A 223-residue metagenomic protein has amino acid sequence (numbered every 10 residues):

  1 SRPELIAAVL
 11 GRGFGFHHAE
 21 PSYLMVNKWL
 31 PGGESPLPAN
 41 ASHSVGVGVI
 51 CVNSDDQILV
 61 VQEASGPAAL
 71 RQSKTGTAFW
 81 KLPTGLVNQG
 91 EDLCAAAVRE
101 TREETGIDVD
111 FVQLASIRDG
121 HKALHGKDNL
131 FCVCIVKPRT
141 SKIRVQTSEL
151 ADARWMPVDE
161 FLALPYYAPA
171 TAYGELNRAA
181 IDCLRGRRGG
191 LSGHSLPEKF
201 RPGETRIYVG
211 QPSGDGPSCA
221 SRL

Functional and structural regions predicted by a protein language model:
S1-E4, A64, V87: Conserved beta-strand-loop-alpha-helix junction that forms the acyl-donor binding cleft
S1-H17, C219-R222: Alpha-helical and coiled-coil interaction segments, frequently adjacent to or embedded within charge-biased
G15-P36: Short, structured interface segments
L24, V45-V47, D56, C132 (+1 more regions): Change "...and in nucleic-acid phosphodiester-cleaving endonucleases..." to "...and in nucleic-acid processing enzymes
K28-W29, N53-D55, D119-R144, V158 (+1 more regions): Active-site-adjacent beta-strand/loop module that shapes the phosphate/pyrophosphate-binding cleft
L30, E34-L82, V109, Q113-S116: N-terminal strand-loop-strand
G66-A68, T75-F79, Q89, Q146-L223: Nudix hydrolase/Nudix homology domain
S73, K81-L114, C134, K142: The catalytic Nudix box helix
